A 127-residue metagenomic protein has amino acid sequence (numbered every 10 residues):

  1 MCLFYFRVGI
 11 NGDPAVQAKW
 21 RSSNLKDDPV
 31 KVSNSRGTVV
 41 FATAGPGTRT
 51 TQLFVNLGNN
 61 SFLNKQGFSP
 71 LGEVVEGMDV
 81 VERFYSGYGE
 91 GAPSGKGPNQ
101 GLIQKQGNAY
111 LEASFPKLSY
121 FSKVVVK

Functional and structural regions predicted by a protein language model:
M1-K127: Cyclophilin-like peptidyl-prolyl cis-trans isomerases
